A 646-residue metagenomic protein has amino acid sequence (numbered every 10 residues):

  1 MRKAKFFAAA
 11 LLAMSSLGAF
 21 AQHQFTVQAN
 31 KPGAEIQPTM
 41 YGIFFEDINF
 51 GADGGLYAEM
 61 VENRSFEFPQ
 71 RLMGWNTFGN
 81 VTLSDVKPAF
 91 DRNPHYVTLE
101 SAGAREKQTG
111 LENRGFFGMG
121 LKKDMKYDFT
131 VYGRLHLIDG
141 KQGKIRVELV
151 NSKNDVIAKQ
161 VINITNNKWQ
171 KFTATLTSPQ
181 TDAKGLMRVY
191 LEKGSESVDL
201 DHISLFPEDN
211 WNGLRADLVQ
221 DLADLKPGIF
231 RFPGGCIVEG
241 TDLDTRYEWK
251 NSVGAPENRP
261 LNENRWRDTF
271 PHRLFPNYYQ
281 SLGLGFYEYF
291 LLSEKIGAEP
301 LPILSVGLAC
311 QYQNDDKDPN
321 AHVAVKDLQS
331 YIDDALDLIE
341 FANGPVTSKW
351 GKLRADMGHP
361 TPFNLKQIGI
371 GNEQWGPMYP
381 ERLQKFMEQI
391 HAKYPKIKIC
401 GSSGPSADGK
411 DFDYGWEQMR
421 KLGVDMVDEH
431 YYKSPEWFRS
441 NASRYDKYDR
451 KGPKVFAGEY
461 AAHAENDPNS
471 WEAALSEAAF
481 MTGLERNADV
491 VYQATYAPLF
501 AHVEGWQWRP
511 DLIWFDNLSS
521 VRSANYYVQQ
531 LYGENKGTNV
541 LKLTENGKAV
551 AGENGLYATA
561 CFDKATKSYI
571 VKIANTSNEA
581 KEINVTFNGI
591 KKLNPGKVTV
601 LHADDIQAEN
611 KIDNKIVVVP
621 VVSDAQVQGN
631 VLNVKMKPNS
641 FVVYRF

Functional and structural regions predicted by a protein language model:
M1-Q24: Bacterial Sec-dependent N-terminal signal peptides
Q22-S281, E299-L301, N314-Q329, N372 (+8 more regions): Extracellular and organelle-lumenal recognition/adhesion modules and their flexible linkers in secreted
I43, V131, K226, S293 (+6 more regions): Conserved, mostly hydrophobic/aromatic
V161, G555-K592, V598, S640-V643: Carbohydrate-binding surface patches
L176-M187, P207-P227, S281-L292, I296 (+4 more regions): An active-site-proximal structural segment forming one wall of the substrate-binding cleft that immediately precedes
L191, P233-C236, V306, Q311 (+2 more regions): Active-site groove signature of glycoside hydrolases
L292, E388-Q389, P395-K398, W416-M419 (+4 more regions): Catalytic-core region of carbohydrate-active enzymes that cleave or remodel glycosidic bonds
Q311-V323, H359-P362, P405-E436, V503-W508: Substrate-binding cleft/loops of secretory-pathway carbohydrate-active enzymes
